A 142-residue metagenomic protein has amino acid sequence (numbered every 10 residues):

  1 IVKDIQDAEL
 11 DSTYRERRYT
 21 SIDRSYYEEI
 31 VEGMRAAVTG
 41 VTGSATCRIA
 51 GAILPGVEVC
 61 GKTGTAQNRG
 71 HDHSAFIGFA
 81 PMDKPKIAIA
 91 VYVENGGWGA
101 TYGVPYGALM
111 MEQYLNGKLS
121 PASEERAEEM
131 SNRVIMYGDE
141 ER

Functional and structural regions predicted by a protein language model:
I1-R18, S25, V31-P121: Active-site beta-strand/loop architecture of penicillin-binding DD-peptidases
A122-R142: Short, highly charged C-terminal tails/helix-capping segments
